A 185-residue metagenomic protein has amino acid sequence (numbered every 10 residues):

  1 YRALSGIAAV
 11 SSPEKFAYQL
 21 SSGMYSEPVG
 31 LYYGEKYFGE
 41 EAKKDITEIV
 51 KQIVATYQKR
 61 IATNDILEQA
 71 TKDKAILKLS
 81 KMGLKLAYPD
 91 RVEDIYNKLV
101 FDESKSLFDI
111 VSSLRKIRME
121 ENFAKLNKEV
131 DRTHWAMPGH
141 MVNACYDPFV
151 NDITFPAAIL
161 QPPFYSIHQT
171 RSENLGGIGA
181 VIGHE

Functional and structural regions predicted by a protein language model:
Y1-Y37: Function-dense linear segments that define catalytic or interfacial modules in macromolecule-processing proteins
S22-E185: Intrinsically disordered, low-complexity linker/terminal regions across diverse proteins
